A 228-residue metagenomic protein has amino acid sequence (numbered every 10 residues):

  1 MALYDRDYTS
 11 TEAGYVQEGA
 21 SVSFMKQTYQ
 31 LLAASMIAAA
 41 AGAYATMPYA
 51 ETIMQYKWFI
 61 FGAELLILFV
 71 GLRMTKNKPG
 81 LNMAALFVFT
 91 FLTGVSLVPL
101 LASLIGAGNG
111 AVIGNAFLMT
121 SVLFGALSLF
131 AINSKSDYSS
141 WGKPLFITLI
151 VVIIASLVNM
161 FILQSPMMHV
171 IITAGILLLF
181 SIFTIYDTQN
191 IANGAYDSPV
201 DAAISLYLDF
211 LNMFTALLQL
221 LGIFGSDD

Functional and structural regions predicted by a protein language model:
M1-D228: A hydrophobic alpha-helical transmembrane-helix feature that marks the membrane cores and membrane-interface segments
